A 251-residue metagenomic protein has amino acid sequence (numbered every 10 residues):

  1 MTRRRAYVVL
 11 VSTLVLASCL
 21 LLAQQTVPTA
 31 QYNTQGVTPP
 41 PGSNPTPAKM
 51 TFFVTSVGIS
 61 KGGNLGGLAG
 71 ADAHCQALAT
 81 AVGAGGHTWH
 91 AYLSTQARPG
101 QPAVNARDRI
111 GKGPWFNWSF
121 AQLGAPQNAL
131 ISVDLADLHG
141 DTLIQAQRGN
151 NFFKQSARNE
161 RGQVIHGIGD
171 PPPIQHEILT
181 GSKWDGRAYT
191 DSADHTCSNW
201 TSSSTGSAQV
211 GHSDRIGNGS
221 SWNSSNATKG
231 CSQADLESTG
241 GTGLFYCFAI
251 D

Functional and structural regions predicted by a protein language model:
M1-V11: Bacterial N-terminal signal peptides that target proteins for export
R4, V15, P28-Q31: Serine/threonine-rich, low-complexity intrinsically disordered segments
L10-C19: Bacterial N-terminal signal peptides
Q25-D251: Secreted/extracellular ectodomain signature
